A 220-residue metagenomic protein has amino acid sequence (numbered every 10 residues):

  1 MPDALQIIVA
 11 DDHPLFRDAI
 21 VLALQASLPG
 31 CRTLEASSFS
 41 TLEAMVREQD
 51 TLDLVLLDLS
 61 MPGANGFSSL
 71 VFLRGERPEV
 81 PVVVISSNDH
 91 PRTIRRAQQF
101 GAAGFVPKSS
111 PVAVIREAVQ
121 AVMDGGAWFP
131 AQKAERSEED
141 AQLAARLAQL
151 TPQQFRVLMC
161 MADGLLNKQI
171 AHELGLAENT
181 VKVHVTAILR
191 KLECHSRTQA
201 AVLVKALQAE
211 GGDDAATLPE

Functional and structural regions predicted by a protein language model:
D3-F16, I20-L24, F39, V55 (+1 more regions): Conserved acidic segment of CheY-like receiver
E35-L54: Acidic, metal-coordinating helix/loop segments flanking the phosphotransfer/catalytic sites of two-component signaling
S37-S38, P62-S68: Acidic catalytic/metal-coordinating carboxylates
D58-L59, S86: Active-site residues of response regulator receiver
F67-E79, L203: Short amphipathic alpha-helix used as the core "switch/output" element in two-component signaling
I94-Q99, G104-P152, R156, A206-A209: Short, flexible helix-to-coil linker/hinge segments that flank and couple to helix-turn-helix
G164-Q199: Recognition helix of helix-turn-helix DNA-binding domains
L189-E220: Basic, Lys/Arg-enriched C-terminal extension of HTH/homeodomain DNA-binding domains
